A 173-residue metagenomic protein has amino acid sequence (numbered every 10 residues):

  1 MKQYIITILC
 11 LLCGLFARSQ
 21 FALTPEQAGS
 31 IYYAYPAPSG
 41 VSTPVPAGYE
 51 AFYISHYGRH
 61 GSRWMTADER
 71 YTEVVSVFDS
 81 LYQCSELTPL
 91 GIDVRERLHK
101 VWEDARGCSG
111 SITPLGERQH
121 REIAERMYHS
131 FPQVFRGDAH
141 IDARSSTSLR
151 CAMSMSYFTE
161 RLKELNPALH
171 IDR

Functional and structural regions predicted by a protein language model:
M1-A22: Bacterial Sec-dependent N-terminal signal peptides
Q20-R173: Non-catalytic terminal regions with compositionally biased, polar/charged low complexity
